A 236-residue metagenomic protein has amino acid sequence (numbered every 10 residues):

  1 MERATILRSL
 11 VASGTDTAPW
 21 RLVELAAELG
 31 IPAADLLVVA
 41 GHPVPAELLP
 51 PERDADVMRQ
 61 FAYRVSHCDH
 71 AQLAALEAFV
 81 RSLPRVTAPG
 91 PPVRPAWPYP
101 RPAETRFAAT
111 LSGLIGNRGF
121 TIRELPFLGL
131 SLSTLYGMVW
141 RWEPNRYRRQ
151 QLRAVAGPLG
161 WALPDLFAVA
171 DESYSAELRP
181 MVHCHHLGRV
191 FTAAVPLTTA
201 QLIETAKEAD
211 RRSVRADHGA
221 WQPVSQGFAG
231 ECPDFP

Functional and structural regions predicted by a protein language model:
M1-G14, V86-T121: A short, Lys/Arg-rich alpha-helix, primarily the initiator
M1-T17, E24-A26, V39-P43, G129-Y147 (+1 more regions): Recognition helix of helix-turn-helix/homeodomain-like DNA-binding domains that insert into the DNA major groove
R3-A4, A33, I122, L132-S133 (+1 more regions): The DNA-contacting recognition helix of HTH DNA-binding domains and analogous helical DNA-recognition elements
T17-L22, N117-E124, R148-R149: Short, charged amphipathic recognition helices of the HTH superfamily and cognate SANT/SANTA-like modules
W20-D35, R149-D165: DNA major-groove recognition helix of helix-turn-helix/homeodomain DNA-binding modules
A26, I115, L125-P126, A156: The alpha-helix within a helix-turn-helix
G30, G119, G129-L130, G160: Central "turn" residue of the DNA-binding helix-turn-helix
V44-P102, Y174-P236: Interfacial/linker helices and their anchor residues that mediate assembly or domain coupling
